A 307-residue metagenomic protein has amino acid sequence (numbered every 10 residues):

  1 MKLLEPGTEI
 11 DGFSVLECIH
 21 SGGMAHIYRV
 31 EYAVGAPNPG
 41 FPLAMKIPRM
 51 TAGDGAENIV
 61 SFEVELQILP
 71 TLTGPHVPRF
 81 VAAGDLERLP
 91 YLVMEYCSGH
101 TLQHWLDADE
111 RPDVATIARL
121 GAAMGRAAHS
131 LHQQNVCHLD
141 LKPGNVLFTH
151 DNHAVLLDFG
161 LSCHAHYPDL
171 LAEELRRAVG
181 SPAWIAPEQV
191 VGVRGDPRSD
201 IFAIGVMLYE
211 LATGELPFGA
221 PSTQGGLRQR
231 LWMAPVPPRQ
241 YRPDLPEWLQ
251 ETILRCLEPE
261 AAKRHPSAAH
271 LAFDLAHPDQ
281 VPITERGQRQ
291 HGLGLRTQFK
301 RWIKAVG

Functional and structural regions predicted by a protein language model:
K46-R49: Conserved beta3-strand ATP-binding lysine motif
A52-T71: AlphaC helix of the eukaryotic protein kinase fold
A83: Activation-segment/catalytic-loop signature of the eukaryotic protein kinase fold
E87-T101, W105: Conserved short submotifs of the Hanks-type protein kinase catalytic core that shape the nucleotide-binding pocket
L120-G121: Activation segment signature within eukaryotic-like protein kinase domains
R126-V136: Protein kinase catalytic-loop region centered on the HRD/HxD motif
A183-I283: C-terminal lobe helix-coil module of Hanks-type protein kinase domains
